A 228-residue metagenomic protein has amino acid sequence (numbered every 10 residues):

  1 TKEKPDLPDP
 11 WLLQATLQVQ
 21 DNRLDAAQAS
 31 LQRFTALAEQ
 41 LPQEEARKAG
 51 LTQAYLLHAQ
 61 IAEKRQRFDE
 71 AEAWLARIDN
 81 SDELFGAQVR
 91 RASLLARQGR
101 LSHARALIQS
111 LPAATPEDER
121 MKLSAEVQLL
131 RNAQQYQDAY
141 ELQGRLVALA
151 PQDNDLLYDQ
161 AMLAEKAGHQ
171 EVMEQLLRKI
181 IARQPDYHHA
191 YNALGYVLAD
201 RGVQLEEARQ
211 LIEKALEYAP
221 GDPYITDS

Functional and structural regions predicted by a protein language model:
T1-S228: Alpha-solenoid helical repeat scaffolds
